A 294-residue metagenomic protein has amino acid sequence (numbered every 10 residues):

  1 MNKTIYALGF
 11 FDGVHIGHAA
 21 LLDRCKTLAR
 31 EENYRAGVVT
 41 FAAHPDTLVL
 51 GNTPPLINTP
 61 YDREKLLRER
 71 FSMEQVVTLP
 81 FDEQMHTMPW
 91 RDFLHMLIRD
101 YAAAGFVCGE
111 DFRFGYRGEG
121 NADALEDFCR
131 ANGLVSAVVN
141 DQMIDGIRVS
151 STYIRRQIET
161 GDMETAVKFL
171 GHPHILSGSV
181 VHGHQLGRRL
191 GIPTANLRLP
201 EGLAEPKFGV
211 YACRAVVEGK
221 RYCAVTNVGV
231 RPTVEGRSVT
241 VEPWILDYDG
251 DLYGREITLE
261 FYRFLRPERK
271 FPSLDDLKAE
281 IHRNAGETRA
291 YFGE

Functional and structural regions predicted by a protein language model:
N2-T59: N-terminal catalytic cores of NTP/NDP-binding nucleotidyl/phosphoryl-transfer enzymes
H15, L67, F106, A166 (+2 more regions): Residue-level signal for inorganic ion chemistry
V38, T78, V138-V139: A structural preference for short, hydrophobic beta-strand core positions in alpha/beta folds
P45-N132: N-terminal Rossmann-like or analogous alpha/beta NTP/dinucleotide-binding catalytic cores that position adenine
C129-N227: Glycine-rich, Lys/Arg-enriched anion-binding loops that position phosphate/diphosphate groups for phosphoryl
G183-E294: Phosphate/ribose-recognition catalytic cores of enzymes acting on nucleotide-derived substrates
